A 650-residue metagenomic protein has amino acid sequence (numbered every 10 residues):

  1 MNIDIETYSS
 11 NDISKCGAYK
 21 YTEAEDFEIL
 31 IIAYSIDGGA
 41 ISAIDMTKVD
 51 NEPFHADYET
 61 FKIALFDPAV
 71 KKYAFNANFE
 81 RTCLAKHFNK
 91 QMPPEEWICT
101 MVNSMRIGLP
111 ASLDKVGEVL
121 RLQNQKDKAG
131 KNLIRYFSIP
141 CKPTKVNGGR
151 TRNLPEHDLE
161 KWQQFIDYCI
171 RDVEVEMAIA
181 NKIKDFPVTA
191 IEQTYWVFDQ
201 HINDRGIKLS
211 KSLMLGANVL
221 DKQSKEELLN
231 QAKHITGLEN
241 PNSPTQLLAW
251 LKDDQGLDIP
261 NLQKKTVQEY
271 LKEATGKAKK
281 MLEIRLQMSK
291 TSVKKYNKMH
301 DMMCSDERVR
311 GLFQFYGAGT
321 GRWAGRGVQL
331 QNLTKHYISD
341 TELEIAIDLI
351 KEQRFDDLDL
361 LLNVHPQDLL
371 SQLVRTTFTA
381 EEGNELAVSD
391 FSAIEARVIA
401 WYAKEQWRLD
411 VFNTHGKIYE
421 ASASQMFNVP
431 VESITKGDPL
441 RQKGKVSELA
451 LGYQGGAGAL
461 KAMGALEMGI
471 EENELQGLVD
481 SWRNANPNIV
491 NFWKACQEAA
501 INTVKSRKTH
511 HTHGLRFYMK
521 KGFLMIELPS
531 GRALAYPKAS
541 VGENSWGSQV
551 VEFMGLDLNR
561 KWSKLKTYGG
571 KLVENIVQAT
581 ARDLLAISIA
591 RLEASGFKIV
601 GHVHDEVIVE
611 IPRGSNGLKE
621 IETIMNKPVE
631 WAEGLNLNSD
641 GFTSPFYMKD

Functional and structural regions predicted by a protein language model:
M1-T7, N11-I13, A24, I31-A33 (+8 more regions): Conserved "right-hand" nucleotidyltransferase catalytic core of DNA-directed polymerases
N2-I3, F75, E96-C99, F378-I394: Conserved catalytic palm subdomain of right-hand nucleotidyl-transferase polymerases, strongest for RNA-directed enzymes
F27-I29, Y34, G38-E59, I63-K184 (+2 more regions): Active-site-proximal helix-loop-helix substrate-binding element of RNase H-like nuclease domains
K62-F66, L369-E385, A590-A594: A short acidic-Thr-Gly-centered motif at the start of a beta-strand
N78-K90, I107, L248-Q255, S392-Q406: Short active-site loop/helix that positions an aromatic residue
R171-M177, G570-I589: Conserved pre-motif C helix in the palm subdomain of viral-like polymerases
I183-Y195, L584-H604: Active-site palm subdomain of RNA-directed nucleic acid polymerases
G614-E620: Short, conserved charged micro-motifs
